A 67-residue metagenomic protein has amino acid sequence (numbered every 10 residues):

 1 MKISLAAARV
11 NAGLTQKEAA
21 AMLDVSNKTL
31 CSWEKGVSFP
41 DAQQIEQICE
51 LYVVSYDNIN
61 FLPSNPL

Functional and structural regions predicted by a protein language model:
I3-M22: Short basic helix-loop element that most often maps to the first helix and adjoining turn of HTH DNA-binding modules
L5, A19-A20, L30-W33, I59: Conserved hydrophobic/aromatic packing and binding residues within compact polymer-binding modules
L5, Q16, N27, A42-I45: Helix-turn-helix DNA-binding elements, focusing on the entry/boundary residues of the two helices that contact DNA
A8-R9, E34-V37, I48: Generic anion/oxyanion-binding catalytic loop in active/binding sites
N11, K28, E50, D57-L67: Short, charged recognition helix plus adjacent turn of helix-turn-helix-like nucleic-acid-binding domains
G13, E18, E34-V37, P63: Conserved functional loop/turn residues at catalytic and ligand-binding sites
D24, Q43-N58: DNA major-groove recognition helix of helix-turn-helix/homeodomain DNA-binding modules
V25-P40: Recognition helix of helix-turn-helix/homeodomain-like DNA-binding domains that insert into the DNA major groove
